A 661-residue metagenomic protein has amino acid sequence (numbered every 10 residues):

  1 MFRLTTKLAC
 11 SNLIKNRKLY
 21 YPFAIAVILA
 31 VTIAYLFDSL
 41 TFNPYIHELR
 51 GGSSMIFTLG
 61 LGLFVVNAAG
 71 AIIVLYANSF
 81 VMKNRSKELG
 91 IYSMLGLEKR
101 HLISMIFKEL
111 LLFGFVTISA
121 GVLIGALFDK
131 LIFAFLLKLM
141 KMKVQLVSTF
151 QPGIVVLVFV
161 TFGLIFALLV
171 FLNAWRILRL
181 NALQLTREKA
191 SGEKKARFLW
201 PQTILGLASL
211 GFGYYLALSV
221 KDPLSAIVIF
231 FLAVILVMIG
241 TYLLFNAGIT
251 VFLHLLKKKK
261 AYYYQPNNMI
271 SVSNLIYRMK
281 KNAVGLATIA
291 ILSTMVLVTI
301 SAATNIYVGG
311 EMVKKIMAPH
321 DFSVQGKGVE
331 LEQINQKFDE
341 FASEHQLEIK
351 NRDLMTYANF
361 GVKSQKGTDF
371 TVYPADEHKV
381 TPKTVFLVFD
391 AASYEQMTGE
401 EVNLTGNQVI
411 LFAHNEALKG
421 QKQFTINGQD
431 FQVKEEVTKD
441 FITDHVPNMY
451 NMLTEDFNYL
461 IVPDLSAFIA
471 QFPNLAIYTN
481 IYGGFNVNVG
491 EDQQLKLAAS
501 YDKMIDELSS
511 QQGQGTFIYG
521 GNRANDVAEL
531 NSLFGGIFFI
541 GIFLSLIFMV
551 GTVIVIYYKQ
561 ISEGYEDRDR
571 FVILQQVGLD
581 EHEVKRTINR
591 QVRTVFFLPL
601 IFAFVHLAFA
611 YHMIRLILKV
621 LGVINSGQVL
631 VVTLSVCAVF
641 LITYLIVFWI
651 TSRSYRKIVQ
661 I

Functional and structural regions predicted by a protein language model:
M1-V31, K195-W200, S209, L244-S293 (+1 more regions): N-terminal Sec/SRP start-transfer signal
R3, R179-E193, Y565-E566, R656-I661: Short cytosolic juxtamembrane segments of multi-pass membrane proteins
K18-Y45, S54-G90, L110-I124, Q202-A208 (+5 more regions): Hydrophobic alpha-helical transmembrane segments of multi-pass inner-membrane transport and secretion
S39-S53, V122-V155, G211-V228, L598-I661: Short helix-loop junctions at transmembrane helix boundaries
L112-L256: Hydrophobic alpha-helical segments
L236-L244, G248-I249, L253-D339, E344-H345: Long, internal scaffold/assembly segments composed of regular secondary structure
V313, M317-Q325, L331-V550: Basic-flanked hydrophobic alpha-helices used for secretion and membrane insertion
